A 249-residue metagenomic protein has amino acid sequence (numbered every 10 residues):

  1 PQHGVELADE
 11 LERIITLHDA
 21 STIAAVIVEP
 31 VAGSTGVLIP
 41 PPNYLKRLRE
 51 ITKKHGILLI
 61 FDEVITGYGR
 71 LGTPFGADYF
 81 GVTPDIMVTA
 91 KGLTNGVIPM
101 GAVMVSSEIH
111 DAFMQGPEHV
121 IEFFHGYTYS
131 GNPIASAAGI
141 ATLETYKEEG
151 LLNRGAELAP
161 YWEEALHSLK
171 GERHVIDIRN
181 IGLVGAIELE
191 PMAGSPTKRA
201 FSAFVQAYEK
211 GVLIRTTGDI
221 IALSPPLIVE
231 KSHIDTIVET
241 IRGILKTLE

Functional and structural regions predicted by a protein language model:
P1-E249: Conserved N-terminal phosphate-binding loop of PLP-dependent enzymes in the Aspartate aminotransferase
